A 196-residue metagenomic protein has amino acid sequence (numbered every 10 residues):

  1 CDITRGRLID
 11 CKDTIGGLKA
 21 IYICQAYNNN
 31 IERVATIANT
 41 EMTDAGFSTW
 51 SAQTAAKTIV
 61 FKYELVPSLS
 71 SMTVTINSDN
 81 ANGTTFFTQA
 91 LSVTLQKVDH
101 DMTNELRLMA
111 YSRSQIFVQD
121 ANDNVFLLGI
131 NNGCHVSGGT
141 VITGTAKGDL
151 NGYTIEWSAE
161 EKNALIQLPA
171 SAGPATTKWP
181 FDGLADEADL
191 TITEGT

Functional and structural regions predicted by a protein language model:
C1-A90, C134-K147: Solvent-exposed edge beta-strands and adjacent loop segments that serve as assembly or binding interfaces
C11, S112-R113, E194: Generic detector of bulky aromatic hydrophobic side chains
T43, Y63, Q119, A185-A188 (+1 more regions): Intrinsic disorder/low-complexity signal
V66-C134: Structured, beta-strand-rich domain cores that present glycine/charged loop surfaces used to bind extended ligands
G133-T196: Mixed-charge, glycine-accented linear interaction segment located at domain edges/termini
